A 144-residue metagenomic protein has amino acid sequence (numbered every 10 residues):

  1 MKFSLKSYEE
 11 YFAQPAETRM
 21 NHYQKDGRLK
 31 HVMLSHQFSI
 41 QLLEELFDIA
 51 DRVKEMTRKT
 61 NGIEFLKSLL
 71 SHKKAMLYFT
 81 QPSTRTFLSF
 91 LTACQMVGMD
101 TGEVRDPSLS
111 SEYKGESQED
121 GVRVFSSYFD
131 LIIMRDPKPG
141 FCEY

Functional and structural regions predicted by a protein language model:
K2-L88: Positively charged, low-complexity intrinsically disordered leader regions
M33, G62-Y144: Phosphate/diphosphate ligand-binding glycine-rich loop within oxidoreductases
